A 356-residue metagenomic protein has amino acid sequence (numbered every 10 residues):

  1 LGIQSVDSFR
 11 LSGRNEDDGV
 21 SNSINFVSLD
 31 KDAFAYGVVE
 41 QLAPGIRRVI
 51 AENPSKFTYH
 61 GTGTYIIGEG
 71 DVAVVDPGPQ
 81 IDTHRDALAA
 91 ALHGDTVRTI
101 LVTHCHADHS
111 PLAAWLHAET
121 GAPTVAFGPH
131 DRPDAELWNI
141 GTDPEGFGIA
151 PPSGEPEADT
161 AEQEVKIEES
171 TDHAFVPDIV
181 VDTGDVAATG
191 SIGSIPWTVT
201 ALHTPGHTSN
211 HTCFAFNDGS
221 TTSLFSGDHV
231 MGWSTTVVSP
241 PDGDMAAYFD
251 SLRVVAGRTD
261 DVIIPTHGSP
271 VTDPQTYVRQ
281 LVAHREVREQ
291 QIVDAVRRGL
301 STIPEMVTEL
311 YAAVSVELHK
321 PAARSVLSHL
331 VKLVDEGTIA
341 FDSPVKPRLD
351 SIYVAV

Functional and structural regions predicted by a protein language model:
L1-V20: N-terminal amphipathic/basic-hydrophobic helices that include classical n-h-c signal peptides and signal-anchor
I24, D294-V356: C-terminal regulatory/interaction regions
Y36-D95, C213-G227, G232: Conserved beta-strand hairpin/beta-sheet module of binuclear metal-dependent hydrolase folds, prominently
L42, E119-T120, T259: Short, structured coil segments at secondary-structure junctions
G45, L88, H267, I292 (+1 more regions): Residue-level signal for inorganic ion chemistry
H60, P79-P196, T221-T222: Active-site HxH/HxHxD metal-binding segment of metal-dependent hydrolases
V72-V74, P79-I81, I167-Q291: Metallo-beta-lactamase
T103-H109, P205-H207, H267, H329: Histidine-centered divalent metal-coordination motifs
